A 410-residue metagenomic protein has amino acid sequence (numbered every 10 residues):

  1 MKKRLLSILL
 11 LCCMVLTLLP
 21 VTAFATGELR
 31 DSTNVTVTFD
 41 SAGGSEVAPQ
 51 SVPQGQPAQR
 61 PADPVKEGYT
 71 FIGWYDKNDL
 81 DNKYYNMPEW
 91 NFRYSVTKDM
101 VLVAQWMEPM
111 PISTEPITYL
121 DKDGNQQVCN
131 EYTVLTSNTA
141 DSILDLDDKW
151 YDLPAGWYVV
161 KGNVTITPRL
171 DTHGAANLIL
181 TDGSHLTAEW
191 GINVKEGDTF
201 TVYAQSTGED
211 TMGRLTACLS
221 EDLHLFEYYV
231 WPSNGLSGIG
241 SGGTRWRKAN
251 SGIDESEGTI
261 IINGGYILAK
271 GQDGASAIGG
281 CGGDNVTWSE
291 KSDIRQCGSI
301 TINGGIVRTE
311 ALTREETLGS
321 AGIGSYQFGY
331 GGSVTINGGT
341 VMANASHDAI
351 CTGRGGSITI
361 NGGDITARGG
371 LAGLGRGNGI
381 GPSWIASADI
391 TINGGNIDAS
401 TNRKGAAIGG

Functional and structural regions predicted by a protein language model:
M1-L5: Positively charged n-region of N-terminal signal peptides that target proteins for export
S7-C13: Sec-dependent N-terminal signal peptides
C12, S45, Q59-E67, E89 (+4 more regions): Preference for short coil/turn "hinge" residues that link or interrupt alpha-helices
L16-F24: C-terminal segment of classical bacterial N-terminal signal peptides
A25-P109: Secondary-structure capping and domain/repeat boundary segments
T26, E108-G410: A composition-driven surface/loop motif
